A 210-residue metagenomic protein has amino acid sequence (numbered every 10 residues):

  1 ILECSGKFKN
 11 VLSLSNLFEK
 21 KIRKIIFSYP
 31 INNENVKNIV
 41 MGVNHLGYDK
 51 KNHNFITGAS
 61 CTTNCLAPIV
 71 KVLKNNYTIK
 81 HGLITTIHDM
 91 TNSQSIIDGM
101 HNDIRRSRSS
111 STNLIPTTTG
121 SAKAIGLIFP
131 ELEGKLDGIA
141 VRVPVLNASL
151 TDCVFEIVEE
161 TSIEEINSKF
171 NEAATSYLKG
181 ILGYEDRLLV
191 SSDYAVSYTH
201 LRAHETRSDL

Functional and structural regions predicted by a protein language model:
L2-I96, M100-S107: N-terminal Rossmann-like NAD(P) cofactor-binding subdomain of oxidoreductases, focused on the glycine-rich
E3, D152, E205: Acidic active-site catalytic centers that drive phospho-/nucleotidyl reactions and related ester hydrolyses
F8, N64, E160-T161, E205: A generic structural signal for alpha-helix starts
G42-H45, G138-V143, R202: Short beta-strand/turn micro-motifs at beta-sheet edges
K51, P68-A174, G180-I181: Active-site-lining helix/loop region of Rossmann-like oxidoreductase modules
L182-Y198: Flavin (FAD/FMN) cofactor-binding core of flavoprotein oxidoreductases
T199-T206: Conserved small/polar residues in nucleotide/adenosyl-binding loops
